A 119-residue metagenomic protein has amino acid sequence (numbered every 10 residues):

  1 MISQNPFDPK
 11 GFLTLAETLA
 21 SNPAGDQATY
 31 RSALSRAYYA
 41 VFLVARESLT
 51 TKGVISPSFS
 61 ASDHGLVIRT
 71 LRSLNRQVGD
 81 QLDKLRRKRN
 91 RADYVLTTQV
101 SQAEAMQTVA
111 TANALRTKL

Functional and structural regions predicted by a protein language model:
M1-L119: Terminal alpha-helical segments
